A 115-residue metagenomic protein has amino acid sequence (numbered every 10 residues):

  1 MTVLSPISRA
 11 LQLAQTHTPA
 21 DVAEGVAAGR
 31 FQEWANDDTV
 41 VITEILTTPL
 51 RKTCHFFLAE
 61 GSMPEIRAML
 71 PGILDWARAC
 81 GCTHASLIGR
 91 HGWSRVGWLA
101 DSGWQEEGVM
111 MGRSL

Functional and structural regions predicted by a protein language model:
M1-A20: Short amphipathic alpha-helix that is part of the acyltransferase structural core
Q15-A27, S86: A short, aromatic/hydrophobic, helix- or strand-capping loop or linear motif that either lines the entrance/gate
G25-R30, D75-R78: Charged interaction scaffolds used for protein-protein
A27-E65, L115: Conserved donor-binding loop and adjoining core beta-sheet/short helix segment in diverse acyl/aminoacyl transferases
Q32, A100-E107: Short secondary-structure junctions
R51-S102: Acyl-donor binding region in acyl/amide transferases
Q105-L115: Conserved catalytic-core motifs of GNAT/GCN5-like acyltransferases
